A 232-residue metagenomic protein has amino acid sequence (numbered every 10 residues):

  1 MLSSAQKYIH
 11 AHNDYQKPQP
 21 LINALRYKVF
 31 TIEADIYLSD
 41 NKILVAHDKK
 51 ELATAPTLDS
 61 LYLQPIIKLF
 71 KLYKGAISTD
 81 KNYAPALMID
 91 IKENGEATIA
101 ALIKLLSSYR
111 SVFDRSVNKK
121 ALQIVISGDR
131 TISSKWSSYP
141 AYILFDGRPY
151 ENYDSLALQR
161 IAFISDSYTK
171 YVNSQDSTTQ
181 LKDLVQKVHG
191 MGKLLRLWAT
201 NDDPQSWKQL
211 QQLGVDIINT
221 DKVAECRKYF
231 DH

Functional and structural regions predicted by a protein language model:
L2-H232: Phosphate-group recognition and catalysis centered on beta-loop-alpha active-site segments
